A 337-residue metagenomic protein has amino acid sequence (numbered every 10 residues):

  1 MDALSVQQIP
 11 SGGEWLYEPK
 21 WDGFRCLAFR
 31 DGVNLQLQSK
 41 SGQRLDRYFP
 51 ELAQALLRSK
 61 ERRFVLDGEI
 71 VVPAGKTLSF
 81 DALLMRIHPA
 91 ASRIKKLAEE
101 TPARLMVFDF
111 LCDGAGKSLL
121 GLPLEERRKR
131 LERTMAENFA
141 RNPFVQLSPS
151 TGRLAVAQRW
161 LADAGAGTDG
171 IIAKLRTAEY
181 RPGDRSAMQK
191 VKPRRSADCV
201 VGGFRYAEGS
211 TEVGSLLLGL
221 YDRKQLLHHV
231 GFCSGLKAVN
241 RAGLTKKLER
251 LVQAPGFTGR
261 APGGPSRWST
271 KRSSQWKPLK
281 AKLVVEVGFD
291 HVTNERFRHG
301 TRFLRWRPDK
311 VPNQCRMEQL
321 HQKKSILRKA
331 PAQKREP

Functional and structural regions predicted by a protein language model:
M1-P337: Catalytic cores of nucleic-acid ligases and guanylyltransferases
